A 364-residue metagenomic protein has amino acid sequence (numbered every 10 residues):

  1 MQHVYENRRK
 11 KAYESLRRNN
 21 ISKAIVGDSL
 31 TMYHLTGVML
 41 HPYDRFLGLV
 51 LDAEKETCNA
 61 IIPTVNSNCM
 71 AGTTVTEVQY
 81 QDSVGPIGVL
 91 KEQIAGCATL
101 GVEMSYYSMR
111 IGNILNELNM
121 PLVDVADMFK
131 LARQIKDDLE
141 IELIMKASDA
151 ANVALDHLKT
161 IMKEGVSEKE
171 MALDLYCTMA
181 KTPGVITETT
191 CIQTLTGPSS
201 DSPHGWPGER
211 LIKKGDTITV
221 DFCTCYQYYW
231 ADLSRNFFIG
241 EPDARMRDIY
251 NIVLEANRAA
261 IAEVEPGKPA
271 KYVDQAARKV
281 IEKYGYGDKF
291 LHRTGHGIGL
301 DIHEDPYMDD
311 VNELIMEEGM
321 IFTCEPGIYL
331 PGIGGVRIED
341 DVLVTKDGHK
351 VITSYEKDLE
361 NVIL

Functional and structural regions predicted by a protein language model:
M1-L364: Active-site neighborhoods and metal-handling regions in enzymes and metal-associated proteins
